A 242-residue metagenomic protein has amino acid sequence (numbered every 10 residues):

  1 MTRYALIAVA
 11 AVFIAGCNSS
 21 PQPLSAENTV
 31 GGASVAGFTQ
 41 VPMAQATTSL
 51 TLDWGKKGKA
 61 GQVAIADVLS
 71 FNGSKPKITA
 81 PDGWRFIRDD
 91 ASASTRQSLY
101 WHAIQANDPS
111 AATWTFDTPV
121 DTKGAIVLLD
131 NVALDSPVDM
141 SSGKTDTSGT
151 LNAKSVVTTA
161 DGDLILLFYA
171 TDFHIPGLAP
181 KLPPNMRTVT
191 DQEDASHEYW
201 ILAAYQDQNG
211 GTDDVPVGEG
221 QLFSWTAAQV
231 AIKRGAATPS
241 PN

Functional and structural regions predicted by a protein language model:
M1-L6: Bacterial N-terminal signal peptides that target proteins for export
I14-G16: C-terminal motif of bacterial Sec signal peptides marking the signal peptidase cleavage site
N18-S20: Bacterial signal peptide processing site
E27-N242: Primarily extracytoplasmic/secreted proteins and surface-exposed domains characterized by disulfide-bonded cysteine
